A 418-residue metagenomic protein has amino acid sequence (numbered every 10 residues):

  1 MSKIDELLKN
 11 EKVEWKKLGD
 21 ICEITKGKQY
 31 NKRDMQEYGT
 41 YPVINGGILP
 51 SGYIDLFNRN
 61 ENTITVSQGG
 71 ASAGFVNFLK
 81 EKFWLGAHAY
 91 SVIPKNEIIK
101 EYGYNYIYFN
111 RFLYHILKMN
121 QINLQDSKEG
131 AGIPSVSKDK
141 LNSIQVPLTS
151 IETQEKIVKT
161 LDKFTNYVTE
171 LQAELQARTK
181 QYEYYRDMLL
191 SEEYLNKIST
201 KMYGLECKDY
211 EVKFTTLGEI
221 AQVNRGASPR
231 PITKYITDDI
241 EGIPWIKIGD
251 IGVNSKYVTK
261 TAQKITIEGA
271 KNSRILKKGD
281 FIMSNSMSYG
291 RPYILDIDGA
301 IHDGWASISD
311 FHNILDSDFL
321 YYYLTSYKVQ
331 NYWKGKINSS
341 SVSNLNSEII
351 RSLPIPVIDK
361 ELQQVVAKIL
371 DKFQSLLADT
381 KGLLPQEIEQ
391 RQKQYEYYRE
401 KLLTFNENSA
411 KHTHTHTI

Functional and structural regions predicted by a protein language model:
M1-I418: Charged, alpha-helix-forming regions
